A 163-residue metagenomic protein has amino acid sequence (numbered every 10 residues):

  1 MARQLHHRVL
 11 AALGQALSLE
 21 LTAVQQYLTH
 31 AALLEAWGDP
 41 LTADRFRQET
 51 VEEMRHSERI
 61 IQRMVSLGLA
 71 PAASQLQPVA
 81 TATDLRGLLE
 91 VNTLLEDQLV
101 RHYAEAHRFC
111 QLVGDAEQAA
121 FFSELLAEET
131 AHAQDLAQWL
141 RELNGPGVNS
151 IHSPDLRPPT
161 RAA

Functional and structural regions predicted by a protein language model:
M1-A163: Iron-associated oxidoreductase/ferritin-like identity signal
